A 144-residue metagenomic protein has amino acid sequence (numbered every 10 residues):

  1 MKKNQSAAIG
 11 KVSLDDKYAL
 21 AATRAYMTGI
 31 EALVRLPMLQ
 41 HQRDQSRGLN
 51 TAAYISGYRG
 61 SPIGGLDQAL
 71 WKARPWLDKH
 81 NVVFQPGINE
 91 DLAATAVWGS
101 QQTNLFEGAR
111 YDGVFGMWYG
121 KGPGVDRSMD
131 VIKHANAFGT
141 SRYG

Functional and structural regions predicted by a protein language model:
M1-G144: Thiamine diphosphate
